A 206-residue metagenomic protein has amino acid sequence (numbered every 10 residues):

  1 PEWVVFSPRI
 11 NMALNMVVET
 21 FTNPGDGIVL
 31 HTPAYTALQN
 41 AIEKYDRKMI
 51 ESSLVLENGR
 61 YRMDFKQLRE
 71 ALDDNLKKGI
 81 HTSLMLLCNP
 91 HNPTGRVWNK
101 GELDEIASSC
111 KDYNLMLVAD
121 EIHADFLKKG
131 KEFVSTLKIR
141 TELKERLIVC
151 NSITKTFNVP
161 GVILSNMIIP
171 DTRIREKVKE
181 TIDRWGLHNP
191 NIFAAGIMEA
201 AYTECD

Functional and structural regions predicted by a protein language model:
P1-G27: Phosphate-binding glycine-rich loop
T20-I42, E70: Conserved PLP-anchoring active-site segment centered on the Schiff-base-forming lysine
L30, E51, L117-A119: Hydrophobic residues in well-ordered beta-strands that form the structural core
K44-I50: A short helix-loop-beta submotif of the ANL/AMP-binding
Y45, D112-Y113, L143: Helix C-cap/helix->beta junction micro-motif
L56-K131: Active-site phosphate-binding strand-loop segment of PLP-dependent enzymes
R146-D206: PLP-dependent aminotransferase class I/II
